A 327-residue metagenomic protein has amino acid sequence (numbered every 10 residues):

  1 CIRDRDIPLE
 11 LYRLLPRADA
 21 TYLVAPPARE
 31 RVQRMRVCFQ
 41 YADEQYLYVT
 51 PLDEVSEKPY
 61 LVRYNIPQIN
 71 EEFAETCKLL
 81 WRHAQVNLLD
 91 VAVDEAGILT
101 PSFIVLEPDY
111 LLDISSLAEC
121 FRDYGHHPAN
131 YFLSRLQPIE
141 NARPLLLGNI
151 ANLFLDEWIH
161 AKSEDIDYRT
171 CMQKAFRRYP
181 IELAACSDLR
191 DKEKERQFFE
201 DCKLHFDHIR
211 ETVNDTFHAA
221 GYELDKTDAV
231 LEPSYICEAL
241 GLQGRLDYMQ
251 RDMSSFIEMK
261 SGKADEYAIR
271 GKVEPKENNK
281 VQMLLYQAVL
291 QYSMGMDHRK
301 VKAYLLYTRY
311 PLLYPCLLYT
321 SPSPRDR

Functional and structural regions predicted by a protein language model:
C1-D4, Y319-D326: Conserved small/polar residues in nucleotide/adenosyl-binding loops
R3, C77-I98: Flexible glycine-rich surface loops and low-complexity tracts that mediate binding to linear polymers
R17, T21-L23, F154-L231: A non-catalytic, helix-rich entry segment at domain boundaries
A20-Q45: Structural detector for short beta-strands of small beta-barrel domains
S56-L79: Beta-strand/loop nucleic-acid-binding surfaces
L80-N87, R270-Y307: Metal-dependent nuclease catalytic cores in nucleic-acid-processing enzymes, especially RNase H-like/related
D123, A151-N152, G244-R270, L285-A288: Conserved catalytic cores of phosphodiester-cleaving nucleases, focusing on short active-site segments
D225-D252: Active-site metal-binding core of divalent-cation-utilizing nuclease and nuclease-like domains
